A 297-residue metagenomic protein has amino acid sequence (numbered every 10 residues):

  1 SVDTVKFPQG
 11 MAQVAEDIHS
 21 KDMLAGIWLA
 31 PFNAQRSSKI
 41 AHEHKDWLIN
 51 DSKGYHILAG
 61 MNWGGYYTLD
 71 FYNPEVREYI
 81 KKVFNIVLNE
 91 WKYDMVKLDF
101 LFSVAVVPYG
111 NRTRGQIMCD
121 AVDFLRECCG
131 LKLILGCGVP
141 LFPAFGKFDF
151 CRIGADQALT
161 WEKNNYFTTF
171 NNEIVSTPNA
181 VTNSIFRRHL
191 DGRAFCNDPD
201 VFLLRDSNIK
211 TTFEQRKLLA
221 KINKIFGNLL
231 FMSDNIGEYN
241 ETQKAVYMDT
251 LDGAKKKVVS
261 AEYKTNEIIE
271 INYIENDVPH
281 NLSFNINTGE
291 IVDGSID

Functional and structural regions predicted by a protein language model:
S1-N85, N89-M95, L101-P108: Aromatic-lined carbohydrate-binding/catalytic grooves of carbohydrate-active enzymes
M11-I18, R114-L133: Alpha-helix-loop-beta-strand connector modules within alpha/beta enzyme cores
D22-G26, D94-M95, L131-L133, L229 (+1 more regions): Beta-sheet entry/capping signal
F32-A34, F102-S103, P140-F142, L230 (+2 more regions): Short, solvent-exposed loop/turn segments at secondary-structure junctions
I40-E78, K82, R126-E238: Glycan-recognition surfaces
V83, A245, T250-L251, N266-I269: Conserved catalytic/binding loops enriched for acidic/polar residues
V104-M118: Active-site cleft segment of glycoside hydrolase catalytic domains centered on the general acid/base Glu
K217-L219, N223-F231, V259-D297: Carbohydrate-binding surface patches
